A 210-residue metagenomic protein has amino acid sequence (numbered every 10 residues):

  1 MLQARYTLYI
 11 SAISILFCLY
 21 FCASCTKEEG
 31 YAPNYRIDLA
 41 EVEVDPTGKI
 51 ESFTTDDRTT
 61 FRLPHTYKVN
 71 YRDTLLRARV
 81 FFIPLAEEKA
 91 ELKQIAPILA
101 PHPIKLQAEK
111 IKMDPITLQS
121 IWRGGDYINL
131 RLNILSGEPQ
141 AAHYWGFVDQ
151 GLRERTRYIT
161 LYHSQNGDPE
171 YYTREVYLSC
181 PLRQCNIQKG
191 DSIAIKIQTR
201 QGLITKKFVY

Functional and structural regions predicted by a protein language model:
Y20-S24: C-terminal motif of bacterial Sec signal peptides marking the signal peptidase cleavage site
E28-G48: Structural detector for short beta-strands of small beta-barrel domains
R58-N70: Beta-strand/loop nucleic-acid-binding surfaces
N70-E91: Flexible glycine-rich surface loops and low-complexity tracts that mediate binding to linear polymers
P84-Q107: OB-fold/S1-family single-stranded nucleic acid-binding modules
L85-K89, K196-K206: Short acidic/polar inter-strand loop motif in beta-rich domains
S120-S164: Short helix-loop boundary/capping segments
S164-I193, R200: Short, solvent-exposed, Trp/other aromatic-anchored flexible loops in extracytoplasmic proteins
